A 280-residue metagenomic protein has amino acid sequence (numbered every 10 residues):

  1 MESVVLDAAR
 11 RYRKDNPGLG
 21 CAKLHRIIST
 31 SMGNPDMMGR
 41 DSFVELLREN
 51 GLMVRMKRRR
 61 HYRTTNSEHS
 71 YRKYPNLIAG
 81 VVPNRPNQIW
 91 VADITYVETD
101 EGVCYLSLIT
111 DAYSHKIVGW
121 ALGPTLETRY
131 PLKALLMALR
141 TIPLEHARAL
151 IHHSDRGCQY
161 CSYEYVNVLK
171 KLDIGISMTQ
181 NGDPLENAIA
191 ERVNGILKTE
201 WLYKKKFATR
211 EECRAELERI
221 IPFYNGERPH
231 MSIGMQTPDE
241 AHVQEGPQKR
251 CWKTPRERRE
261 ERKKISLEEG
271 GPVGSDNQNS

Functional and structural regions predicted by a protein language model:
M1, T64-T65, S154-R156, S162-L169 (+3 more regions): RNase H-like two-metal-ion nuclease catalytic core shared by retroviral integrases and related mobile-element nucleases
M1-P86, D183, D239-C251: Basic, flexible linker segments flanking DNA-binding modules in nucleic acid-interacting mobile-element proteins
A9, L24, F43, L47 (+13 more regions): Mobile genetic element proteins and their domesticated derivatives, centered on retroelements and DNA transposons
N16-G18, G33-D36, V82-N84, T99-D100 (+3 more regions): Conserved, non-catalytic sequence blocks in retroelement Pol enzymes and Pol-derived host proteins
D41-L108, L132-M137, T141-I142, H146-A149 (+1 more regions): Mobile-element integrase/transposase regions, centering on the N-terminal DNA-binding/Zn-coordinating module
D111-A112, L122-R129: A short acidic/small-residue loop/turn micro-motif
K170-I174, I196-S280: C-terminal domain-tail junction helix/linker
